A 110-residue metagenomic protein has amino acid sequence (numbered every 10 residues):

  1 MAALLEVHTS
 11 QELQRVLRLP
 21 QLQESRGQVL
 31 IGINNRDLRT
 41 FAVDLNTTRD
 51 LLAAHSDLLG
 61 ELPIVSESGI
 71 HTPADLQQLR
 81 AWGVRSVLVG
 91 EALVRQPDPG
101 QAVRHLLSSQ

Functional and structural regions predicted by a protein language model:
M1-T47: Conserved anion-binding
L5-E12, P63-A74, A92: Glycine-rich beta-to-alpha transition loops that act as phosphate-gripper elements at the mouths of alpha/beta enzyme
R15, Q78-W82, H105: Well-formed, non-transmembrane alpha-helical positions, independent of function
V16, I31, L51, L79 (+1 more regions): Conserved, mostly hydrophobic/aromatic
L30, P63, S86: Short, Asp-centered acidic motifs that coordinate Mg2+ and/or phosphate in catalytic or ligand-binding sites
A42-L58, L62-W82, Q110: Active-site-adjacent loop and "lid" segments of alpha/beta metabolic enzymes
I70, S86, E91-P97: A short, acidic, flexible beta-alpha connecting loop/helix-capping segment that sits on the rim of active
L93-Q110: C-terminal helical cap(s) of enzyme catalytic domains, especially alpha/beta-barrels
